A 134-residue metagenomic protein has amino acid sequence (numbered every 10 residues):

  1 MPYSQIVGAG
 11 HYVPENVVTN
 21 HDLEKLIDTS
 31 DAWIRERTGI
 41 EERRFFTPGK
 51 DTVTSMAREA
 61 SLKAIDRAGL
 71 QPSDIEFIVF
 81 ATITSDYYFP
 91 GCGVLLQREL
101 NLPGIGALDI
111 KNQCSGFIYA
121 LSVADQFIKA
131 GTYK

Functional and structural regions predicted by a protein language model:
M1-E76, L100: Conserved "HGTGT" condensation-loop signature of ketosynthase/thiolase-family condensing enzymes that catalyze
R35-S55, I83-K134: Conserved catalytic cysteine-centered active-site region of acyl-thioester-dependent Claisen-condensing enzymes
F77-T82: Short glycine-rich or small-residue beta-strand-to-loop segments that form or flank ligand, phosphate, metal/Fe-S
